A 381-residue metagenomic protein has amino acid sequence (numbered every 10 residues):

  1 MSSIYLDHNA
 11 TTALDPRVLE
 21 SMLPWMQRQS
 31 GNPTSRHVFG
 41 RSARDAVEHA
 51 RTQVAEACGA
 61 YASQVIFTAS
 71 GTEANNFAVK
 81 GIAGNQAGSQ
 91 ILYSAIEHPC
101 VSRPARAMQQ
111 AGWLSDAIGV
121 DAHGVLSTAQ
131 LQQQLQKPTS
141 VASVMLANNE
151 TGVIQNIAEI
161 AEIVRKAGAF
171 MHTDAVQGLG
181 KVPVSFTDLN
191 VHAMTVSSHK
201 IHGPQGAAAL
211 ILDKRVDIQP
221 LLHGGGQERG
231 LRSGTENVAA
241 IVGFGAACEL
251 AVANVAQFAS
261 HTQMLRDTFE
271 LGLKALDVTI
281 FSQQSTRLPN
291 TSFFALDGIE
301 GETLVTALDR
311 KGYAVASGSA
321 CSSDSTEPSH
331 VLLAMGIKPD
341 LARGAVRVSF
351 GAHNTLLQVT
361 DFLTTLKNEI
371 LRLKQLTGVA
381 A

Functional and structural regions predicted by a protein language model:
M1-A381: Pyridoxal 5′-phosphate
